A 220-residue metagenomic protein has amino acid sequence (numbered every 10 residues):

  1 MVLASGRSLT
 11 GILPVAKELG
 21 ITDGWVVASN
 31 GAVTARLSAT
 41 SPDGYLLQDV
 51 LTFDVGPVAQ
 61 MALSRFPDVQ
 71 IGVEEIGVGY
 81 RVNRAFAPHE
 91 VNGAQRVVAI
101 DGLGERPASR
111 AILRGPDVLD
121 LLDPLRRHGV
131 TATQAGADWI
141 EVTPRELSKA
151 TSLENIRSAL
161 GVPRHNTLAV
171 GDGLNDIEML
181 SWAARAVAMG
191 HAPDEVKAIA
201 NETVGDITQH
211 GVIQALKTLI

Functional and structural regions predicted by a protein language model:
M1-A87: Active-site phosphate-binding/coordination module
M1-V2, T22-G24, S109-R110, H165-T167 (+1 more regions): Short active-site oxyanion
L19-T22, N30, R126-G129, W182-A183 (+1 more regions): Short, structured coil segments at secondary-structure junctions
T22-S29, Q48, A132-Q134, A186-G190 (+1 more regions): Short hydrophobic/aromatic-enriched beta-strand-loop microsegments
G31, P116-V118, G190-D194: Short, polar loop motifs at secondary-structure junctions
D49-F53, R96-A99, T203-I207: Short acidic-hydrophobic, aromatic-tinged amphipathic segments that line or gate anion-handling sites
M61, R65-V170, L174-M179: Conserved acidic, metal-coordinating active-site core of Asp-based, Mg2+-dependent phosphoryl-transfer enzymes
T143, A150-I220: Mg2+-dependent phosphoryl-transfer enzymes with acidic/Ser/Thr/Gly-rich catalytic loops
